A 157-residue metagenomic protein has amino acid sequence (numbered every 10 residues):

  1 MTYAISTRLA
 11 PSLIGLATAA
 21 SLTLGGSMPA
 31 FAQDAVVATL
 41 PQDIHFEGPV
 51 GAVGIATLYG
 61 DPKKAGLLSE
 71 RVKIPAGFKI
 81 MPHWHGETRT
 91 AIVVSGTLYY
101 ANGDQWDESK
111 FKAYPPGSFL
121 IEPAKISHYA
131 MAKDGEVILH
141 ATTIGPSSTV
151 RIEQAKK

Functional and structural regions predicted by a protein language model:
T2-A20, L24-G26: Bacterial N-terminal signal peptides that target proteins for export
A30-R71, Q154-K157: A short, N-terminal "cap"/entry segment at the start of jelly-roll beta-barrel domains of the cupin/DSBH fold
V37, S109, Y129-K157: Double-stranded beta-helix
L58, G117, L139: Divalent metal-coordination and catalytic microenvironments
D61-K63, P75, L98, D104-K125: Short acidic-glycine-tyrosine-enriched beta hairpin
P75-F78, W84-Q105: Glycine- and acidic-residue-biased ligand/ion/polar-headgroup-sensing regions
I80-P82, Y100-A101, E122, S127-K133: Short beta-strand His + acidic residue motifs that chelate non-heme Fe in jelly-roll/DSBH and cupin folds
